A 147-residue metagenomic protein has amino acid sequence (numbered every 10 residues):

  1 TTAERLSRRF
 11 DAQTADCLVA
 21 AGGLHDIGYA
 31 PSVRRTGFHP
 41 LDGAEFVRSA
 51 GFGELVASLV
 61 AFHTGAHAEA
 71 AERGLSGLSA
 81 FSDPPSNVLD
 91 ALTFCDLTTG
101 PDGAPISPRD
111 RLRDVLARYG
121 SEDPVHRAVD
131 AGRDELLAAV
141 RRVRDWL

Functional and structural regions predicted by a protein language model:
T1-A12, L24, F52, A71-L147: Divalent metal-dependent phosphate-bond-processing catalytic cores, especially two-metal-ion Mg2+/Mn2+ enzymes that act
T14-V47, A57-A68, D96: His-Asp-centered metal-binding catalytic motifs of divalent-metal-dependent phosphohydrolases/nucleases
